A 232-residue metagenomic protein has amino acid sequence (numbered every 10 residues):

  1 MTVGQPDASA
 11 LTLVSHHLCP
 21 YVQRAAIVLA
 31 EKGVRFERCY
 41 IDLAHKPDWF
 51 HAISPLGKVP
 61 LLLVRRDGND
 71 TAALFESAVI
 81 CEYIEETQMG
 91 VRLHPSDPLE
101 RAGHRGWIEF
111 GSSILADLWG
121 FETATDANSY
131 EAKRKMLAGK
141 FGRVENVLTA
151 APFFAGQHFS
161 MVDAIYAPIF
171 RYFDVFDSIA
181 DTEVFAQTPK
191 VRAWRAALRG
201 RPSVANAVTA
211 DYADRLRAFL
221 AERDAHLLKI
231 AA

Functional and structural regions predicted by a protein language model:
M1-N146, P152, R223-L227, A231-A232: GST-like domain detector, emphasizing the conserved glutathione-binding G-site in the N-terminal thioredoxin-like
C19, D163, R201: Conserved G/P- and acidic residue-centered "switch" motifs that form tight phosphate/ATP-binding loops in soluble
F75, K133, F185-A186, V204 (+1 more regions): Catalytic cores of transferase enzymes with a strong primary signal for eukaryotic protein kinases
E85-M89, S112, T149, D174 (+3 more regions): Hydrophobic/aromatic-lined pockets within catalytic cores
W107-F110, F121, A167, A210-D214: Short acidic/histidine-centered micro-motifs embedded in hydrophobic/aromatic stretches that mark compact functional
W107-I108, K140-F141, Q187-S203: Short, mixed-charge aromatic SLiMs
F154-I179, V184-A193, A197-L198, V208: GST superfamily/GST-like fold recognition
W194-A232: Long hydrophobic alpha-helical segments typical of transmembrane helices together with their membrane-interfacial
